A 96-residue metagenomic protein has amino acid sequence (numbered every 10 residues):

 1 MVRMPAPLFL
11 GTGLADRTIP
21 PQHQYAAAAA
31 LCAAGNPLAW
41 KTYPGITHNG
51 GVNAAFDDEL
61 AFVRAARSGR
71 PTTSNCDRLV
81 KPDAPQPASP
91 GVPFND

Functional and structural regions predicted by a protein language model:
M1-M4, A33-G35: A structural signal for short secondary-structure junctions
R3, Q22, A54: Conserved active-site and cofactor/substrate-binding residues in soluble primary-metabolism enzymes
R3-M4, F9-D16: Short beta-strand/loop motif that positions the catalytic acidic residue of the alpha/beta-hydrolase fold
L14-I19, N49: Acidic catalytic loop of the alpha/beta-hydrolase fold
Y25-D96: C-terminal catalytic histidine-bearing segment of alpha/beta-hydrolase fold enzymes
